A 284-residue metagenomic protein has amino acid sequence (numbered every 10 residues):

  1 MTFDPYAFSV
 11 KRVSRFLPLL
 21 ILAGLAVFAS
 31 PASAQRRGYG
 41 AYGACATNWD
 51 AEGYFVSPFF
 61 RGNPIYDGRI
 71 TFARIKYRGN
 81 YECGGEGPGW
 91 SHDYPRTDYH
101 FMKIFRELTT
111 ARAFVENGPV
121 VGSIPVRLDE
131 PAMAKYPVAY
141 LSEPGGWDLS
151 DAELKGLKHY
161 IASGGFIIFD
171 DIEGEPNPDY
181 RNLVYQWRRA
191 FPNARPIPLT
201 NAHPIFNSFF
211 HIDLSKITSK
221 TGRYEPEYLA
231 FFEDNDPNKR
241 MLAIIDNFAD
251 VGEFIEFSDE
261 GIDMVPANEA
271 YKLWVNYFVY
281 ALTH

Functional and structural regions predicted by a protein language model:
M1-V13: N-terminal secretory signal peptides that target proteins for export/translocation
P18-V27: Bacterial N-terminal signal peptides
F28-A34: Sec/Tat signal peptide C-region and signal peptidase I cleavage site
A34-V138, P144-G145, D250-E253, F257-H284: Aromatic-Pro/Gly-enriched surface loop or interdomain linker that acts as a lid/target-recognition segment
R37-A46, D50-V56, N80-G85, G174-F257 (+2 more regions): An acidic, glycine-rich "communication" segment
F72, M133, V138-Y180: Short alpha-beta junction capping motif
D98-M102, L154, K158, Y180-V184 (+1 more regions): Extracytoplasmic/secreted envelope proteins and their assembly/folding machinery, especially bacterial periplasmic
A111-V126, F169-I172, A194-A202: Surface-exposed patches in mature extracellular/periplasmic domains of secreted proteins
